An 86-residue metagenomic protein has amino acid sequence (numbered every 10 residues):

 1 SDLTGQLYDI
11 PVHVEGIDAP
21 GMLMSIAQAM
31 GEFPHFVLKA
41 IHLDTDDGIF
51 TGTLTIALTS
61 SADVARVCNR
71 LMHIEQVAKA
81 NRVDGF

Functional and structural regions predicted by a protein language model:
S1-F86: A conserved regulatory-domain signal marking ACT and ACT-like small-molecule sensing domains and adjacent regulatory
